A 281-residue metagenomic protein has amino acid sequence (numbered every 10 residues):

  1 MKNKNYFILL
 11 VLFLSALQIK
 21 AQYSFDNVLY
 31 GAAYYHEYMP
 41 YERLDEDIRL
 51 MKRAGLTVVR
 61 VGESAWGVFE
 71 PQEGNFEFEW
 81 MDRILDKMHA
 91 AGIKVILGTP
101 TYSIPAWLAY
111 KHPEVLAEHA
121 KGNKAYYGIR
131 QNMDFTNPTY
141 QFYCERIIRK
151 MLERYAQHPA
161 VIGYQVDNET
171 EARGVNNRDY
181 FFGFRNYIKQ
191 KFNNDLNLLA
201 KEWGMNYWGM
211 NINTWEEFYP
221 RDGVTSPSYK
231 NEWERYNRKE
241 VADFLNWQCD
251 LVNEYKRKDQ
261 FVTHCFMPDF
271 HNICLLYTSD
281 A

Functional and structural regions predicted by a protein language model:
M1-Q22: Bacterial Sec-dependent N-terminal signal peptides
A21-V58, P71: N-terminal carbohydrate-binding accessory modules
D26-V28, G55-T57, A91-V95, Q157-I162 (+1 more regions): Short, well-ordered coil/turn segments that N-cap beta-strands
Y35-R43, G67-E79, A172, M267-L275: Acidic-and-aromatic substrate-binding clefts and catalytic sites of carbohydrate-active enzymes
H36-E37, G62-A65, G98-W107, I162-E171 (+1 more regions): Short, solvent-exposed turn/loop segments enriched in Gly/Ser/Thr/Pro and often Arg
I48-R49, V61-A120, C249, N253-Y255: Aromatic-lined substrate-binding rim segments of carbohydrate-active enzymes
Y126-L276: Polysaccharide-binding and catalytic clefts of secreted carbohydrate-active enzymes
Y277-A281: Conserved small/polar residues in nucleotide/adenosyl-binding loops
